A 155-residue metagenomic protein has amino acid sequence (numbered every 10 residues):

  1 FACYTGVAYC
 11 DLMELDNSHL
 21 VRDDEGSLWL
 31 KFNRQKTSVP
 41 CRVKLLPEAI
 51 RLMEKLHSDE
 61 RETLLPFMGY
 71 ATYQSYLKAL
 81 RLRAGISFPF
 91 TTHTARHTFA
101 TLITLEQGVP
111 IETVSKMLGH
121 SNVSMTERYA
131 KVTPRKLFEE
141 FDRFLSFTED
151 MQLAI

Functional and structural regions predicted by a protein language model:
Y4-D11, R96-S121, R128: C-terminal catalytic core of tyrosine-transesterase DNA break-rejoin enzymes
T5, E14-L52: Conserved tyrosine-mediated DNA breakage-rejoining catalytic core shared by Y-recombinases
H19-E25, S87-F88, G108-R128, E139: Short, polar N-cap/turn motifs at the start of nucleic acid-interacting alpha helices
G26, V39, D59, I86 (+1 more regions): Exposed loop/turn and edge beta-strand positions of beta-sandwich/beta-sheet ligand-binding modules
R34-A79, T91: C-terminal catalytic core of Y-nucleophile DNA break-rejoin enzymes
R34-S38, Y70, L118-R143: Catalytic-site neighborhood detector that most strongly recognizes the C-terminal catalytic loop/helix of tyrosine
K55, D59, R143-I155: C-terminal secondary-structure termini that scaffold catalytic or DNA-interacting sites
L80-R83, E106: Active-site catalytic microenvironments for nucleophilic, acid-base chemistry
